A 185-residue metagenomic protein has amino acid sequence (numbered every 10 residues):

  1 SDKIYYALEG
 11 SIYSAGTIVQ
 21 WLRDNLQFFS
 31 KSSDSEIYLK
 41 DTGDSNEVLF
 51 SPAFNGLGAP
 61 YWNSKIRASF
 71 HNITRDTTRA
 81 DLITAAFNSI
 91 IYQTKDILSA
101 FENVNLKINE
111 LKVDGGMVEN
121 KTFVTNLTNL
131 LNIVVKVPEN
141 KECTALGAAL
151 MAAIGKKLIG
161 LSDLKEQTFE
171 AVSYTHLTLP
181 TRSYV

Functional and structural regions predicted by a protein language model:
S1-D114, E119-L177, R182-S183: Active-site core segments that coordinate phosphate-bearing ligands/cofactors across diverse enzyme families
